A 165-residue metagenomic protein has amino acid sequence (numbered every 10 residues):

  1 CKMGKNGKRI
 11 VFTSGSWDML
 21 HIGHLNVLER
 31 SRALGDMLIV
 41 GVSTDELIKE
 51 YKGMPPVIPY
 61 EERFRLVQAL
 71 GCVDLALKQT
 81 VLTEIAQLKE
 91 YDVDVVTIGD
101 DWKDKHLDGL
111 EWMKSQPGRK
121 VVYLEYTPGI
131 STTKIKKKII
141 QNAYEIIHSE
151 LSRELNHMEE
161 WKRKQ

Functional and structural regions predicted by a protein language model:
C1-Q165: Nucleotidyltransferase catalytic core that binds NTPs
